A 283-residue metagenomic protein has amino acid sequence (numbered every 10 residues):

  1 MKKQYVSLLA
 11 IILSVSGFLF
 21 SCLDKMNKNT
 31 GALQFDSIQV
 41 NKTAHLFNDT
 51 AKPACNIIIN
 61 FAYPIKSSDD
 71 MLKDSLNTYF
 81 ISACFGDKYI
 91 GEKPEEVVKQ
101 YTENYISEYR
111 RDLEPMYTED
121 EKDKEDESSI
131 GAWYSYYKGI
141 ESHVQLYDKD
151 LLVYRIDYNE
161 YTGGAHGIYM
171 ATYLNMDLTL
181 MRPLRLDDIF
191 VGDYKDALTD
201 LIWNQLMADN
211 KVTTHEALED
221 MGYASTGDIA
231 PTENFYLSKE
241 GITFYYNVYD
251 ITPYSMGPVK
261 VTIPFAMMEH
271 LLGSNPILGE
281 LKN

Functional and structural regions predicted by a protein language model:
M1-Q34: Bacterial Sec-dependent N-terminal signal peptides
C22-N283: Compositionally biased intrinsically disordered regions enriched in Thr/Gly
